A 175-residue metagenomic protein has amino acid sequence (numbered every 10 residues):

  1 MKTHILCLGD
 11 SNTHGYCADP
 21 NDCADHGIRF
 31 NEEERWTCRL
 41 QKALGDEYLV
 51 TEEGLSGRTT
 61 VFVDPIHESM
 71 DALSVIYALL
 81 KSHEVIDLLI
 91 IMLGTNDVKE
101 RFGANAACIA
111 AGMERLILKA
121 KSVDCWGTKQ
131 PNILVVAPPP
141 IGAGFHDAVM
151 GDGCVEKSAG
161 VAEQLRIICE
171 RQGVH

Functional and structural regions predicted by a protein language model:
M1-L55, V61-P65, A78-K81, L89 (+2 more regions): Serine-esterase "nucleophile elbow" of acetyl-processing enzymes
K2, C38, D46, M70-H175: Alpha-helical cap/lid subdomain in secreted, periplasmic, or secretory-pathway luminal O-acyl-processing enzymes
N12-T13, S56, N96, P139: Catalytic metal-binding/acid-base residues of hydrolase active sites
